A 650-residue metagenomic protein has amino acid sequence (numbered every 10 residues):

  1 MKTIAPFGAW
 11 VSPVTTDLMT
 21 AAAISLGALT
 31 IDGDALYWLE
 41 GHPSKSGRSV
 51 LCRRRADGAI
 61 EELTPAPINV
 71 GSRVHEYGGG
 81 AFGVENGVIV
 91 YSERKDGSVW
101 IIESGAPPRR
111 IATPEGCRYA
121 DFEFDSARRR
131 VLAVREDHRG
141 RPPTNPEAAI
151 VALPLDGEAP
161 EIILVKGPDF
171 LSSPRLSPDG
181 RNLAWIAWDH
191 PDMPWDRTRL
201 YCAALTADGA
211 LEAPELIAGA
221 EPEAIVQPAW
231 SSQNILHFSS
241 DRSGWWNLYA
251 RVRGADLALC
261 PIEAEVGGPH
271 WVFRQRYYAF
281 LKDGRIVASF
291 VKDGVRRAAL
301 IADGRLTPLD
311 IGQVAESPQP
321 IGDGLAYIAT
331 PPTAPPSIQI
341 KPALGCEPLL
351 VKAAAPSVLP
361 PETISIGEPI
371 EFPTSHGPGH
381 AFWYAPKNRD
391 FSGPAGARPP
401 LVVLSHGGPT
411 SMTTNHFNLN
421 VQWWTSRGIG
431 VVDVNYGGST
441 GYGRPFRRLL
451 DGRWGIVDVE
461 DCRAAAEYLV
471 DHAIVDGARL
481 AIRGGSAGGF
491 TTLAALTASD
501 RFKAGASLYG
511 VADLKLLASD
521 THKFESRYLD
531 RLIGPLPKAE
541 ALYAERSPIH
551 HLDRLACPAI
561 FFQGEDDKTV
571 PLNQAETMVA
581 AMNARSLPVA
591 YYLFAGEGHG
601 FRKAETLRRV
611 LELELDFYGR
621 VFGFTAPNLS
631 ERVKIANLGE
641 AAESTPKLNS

Functional and structural regions predicted by a protein language model:
I4-R54, G71-G83: Beta-strand-rich domains and repeat architectures in extracellular enzymes and scaffolds, especially beta-propellers
P13-T20, E61-S72, P107-T113, P160-V165 (+4 more regions): A short beta-strand motif characteristic of beta-propeller blades
A21-D32, N69-I89, G116-V131, P168-A184 (+8 more regions): Conserved beta-propeller blade repeats
S25-A28, L39-E40, S49, E61-E62 (+12 more regions): Non-catalytic accessory segments flanking enzyme active sites
E40-V50, V70-E76, Y91-V99, T113-Y119 (+11 more regions): A flexible loop/linker signature enriched in serine peptidases of the S9 family
R55-G58, E103-A106, P154-E158, L205-G209 (+3 more regions): Short loop/turn segments that connect beta-strands within beta-propeller blades
R139, P191, A354-A478, G485 (+1 more regions): Cap/lid segment of the alpha/beta-hydrolase catalytic domain
Y436-S650: Active-site-proximal cap/loop segments of hydrolase catalytic domains
